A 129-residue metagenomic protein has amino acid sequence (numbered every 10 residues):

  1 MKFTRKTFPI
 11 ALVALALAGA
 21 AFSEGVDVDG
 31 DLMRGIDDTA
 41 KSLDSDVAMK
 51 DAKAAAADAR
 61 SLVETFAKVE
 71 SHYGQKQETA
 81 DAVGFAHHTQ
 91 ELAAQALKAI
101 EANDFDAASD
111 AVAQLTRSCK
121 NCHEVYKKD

Functional and structural regions predicted by a protein language model:
M1-I10: Bacterial N-terminal signal peptides that target proteins for export
V13-A21: N-terminal signal peptide c-region/cleavage motif recognized by signal peptidases
F22-T116: Extracytoplasmic c-type cytochrome modules immediately beyond a signal peptide or single-pass transmembrane anchor
G74, K127-K128: Short, surface-exposed, polar/charged, turn-prone segments marking secondary-structure boundaries
L115-K127: The canonical Cys-X-X-Cys-His
